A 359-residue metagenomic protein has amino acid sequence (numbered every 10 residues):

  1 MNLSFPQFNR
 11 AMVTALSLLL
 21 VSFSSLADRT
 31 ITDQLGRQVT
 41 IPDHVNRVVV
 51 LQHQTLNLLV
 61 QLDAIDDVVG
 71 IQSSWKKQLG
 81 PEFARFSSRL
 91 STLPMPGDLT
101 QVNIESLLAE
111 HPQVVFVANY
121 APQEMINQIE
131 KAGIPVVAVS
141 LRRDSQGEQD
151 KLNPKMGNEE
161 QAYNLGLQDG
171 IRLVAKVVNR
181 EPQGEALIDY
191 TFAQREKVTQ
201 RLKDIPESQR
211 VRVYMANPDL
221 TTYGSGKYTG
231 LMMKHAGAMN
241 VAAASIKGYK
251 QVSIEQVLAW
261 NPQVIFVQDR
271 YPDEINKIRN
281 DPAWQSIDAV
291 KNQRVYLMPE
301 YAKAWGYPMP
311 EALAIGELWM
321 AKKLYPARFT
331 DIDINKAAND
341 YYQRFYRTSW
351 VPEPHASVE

Functional and structural regions predicted by a protein language model:
N2-V13: Bacterial N-terminal signal peptides that target proteins for export
S22-S24: N-terminal signal peptide c-region/cleavage motif recognized by signal peptidases
Q38, M125, E130-N217, T221 (+1 more regions): Extracytoplasmic substrate-binding proteins
V49-L51, V69-Q72, V114-A118, V136-S140 (+4 more regions): Structural recognition of the beta-strand scaffold that forms the well-ordered cores of secreted hydrolase catalytic
V50, L56-L108, V114, V137-R142 (+1 more regions): A short, structured surface patch at a secondary-structure boundary
K76, Y228-Y249, S253: Alpha-helical, coiled-coil/dimerization segments enriched in small aliphatic residues
P96-L99, N103-Y120, S253-R270: Proline-aspartate-enriched helix->loop->beta-strand connector
